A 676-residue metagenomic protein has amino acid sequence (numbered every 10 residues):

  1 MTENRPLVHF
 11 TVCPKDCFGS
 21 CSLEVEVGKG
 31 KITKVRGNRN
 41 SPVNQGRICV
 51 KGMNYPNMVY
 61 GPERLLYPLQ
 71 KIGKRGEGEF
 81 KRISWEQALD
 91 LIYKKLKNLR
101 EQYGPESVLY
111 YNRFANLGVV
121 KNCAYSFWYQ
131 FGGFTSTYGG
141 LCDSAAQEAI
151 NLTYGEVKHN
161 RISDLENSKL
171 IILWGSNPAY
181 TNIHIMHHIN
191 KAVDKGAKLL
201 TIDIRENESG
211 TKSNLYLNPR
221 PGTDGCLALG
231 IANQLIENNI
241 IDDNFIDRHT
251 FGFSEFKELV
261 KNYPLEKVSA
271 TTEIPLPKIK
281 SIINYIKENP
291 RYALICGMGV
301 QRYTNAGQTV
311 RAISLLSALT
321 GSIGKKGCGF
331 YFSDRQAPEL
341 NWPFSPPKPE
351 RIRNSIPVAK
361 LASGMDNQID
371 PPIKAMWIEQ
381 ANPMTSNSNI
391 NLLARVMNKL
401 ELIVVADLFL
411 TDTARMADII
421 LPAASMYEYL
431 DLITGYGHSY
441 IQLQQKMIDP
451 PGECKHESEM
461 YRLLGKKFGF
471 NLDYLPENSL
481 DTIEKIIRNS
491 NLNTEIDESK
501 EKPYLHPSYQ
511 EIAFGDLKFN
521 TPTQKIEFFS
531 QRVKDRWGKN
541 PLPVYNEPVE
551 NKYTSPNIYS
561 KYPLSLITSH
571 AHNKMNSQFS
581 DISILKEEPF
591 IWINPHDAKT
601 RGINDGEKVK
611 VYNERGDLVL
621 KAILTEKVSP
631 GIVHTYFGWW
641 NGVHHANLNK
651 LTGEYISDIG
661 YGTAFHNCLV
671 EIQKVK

Functional and structural regions predicted by a protein language model:
M1-N238, K267, P275, I369 (+4 more regions): N-terminal export/assembly segments and adjacent metallocofactor-ligating motifs of anaerobic energy-metabolism
V12, F18, L392, N398-L402 (+4 more regions): Phosphate/diphosphate-binding loops
T33, S136, D242-D243, I279 (+11 more regions): Acidic/polar loop patches that form or flank catalytic/metal-binding clefts of enzymes that bind anionic ligands
K71-R82, I240-L276, M447-E527, L585 (+2 more regions): N-terminal leader/propeptide and maturation segments of large enzyme subunits in energy/redox metabolism and hydrolases
N122-N190, K195-I202, S209, G225-L229 (+5 more regions): Extended redox/cofactor-interaction regions of prokaryotic respiratory oxidoreductases
T211-P219, S439-P450, I584: Short beta-alpha connecting loops at secondary-structure transitions that line or flank enzyme active sites
I231, T250-L361: Active-site phosphate/pyrophosphate-binding segments
P451, H456-K502, S577-I591, H596-K676: Long, contiguous, secondary-structure-rich segments that constitute the structural scaffold of globular domains
